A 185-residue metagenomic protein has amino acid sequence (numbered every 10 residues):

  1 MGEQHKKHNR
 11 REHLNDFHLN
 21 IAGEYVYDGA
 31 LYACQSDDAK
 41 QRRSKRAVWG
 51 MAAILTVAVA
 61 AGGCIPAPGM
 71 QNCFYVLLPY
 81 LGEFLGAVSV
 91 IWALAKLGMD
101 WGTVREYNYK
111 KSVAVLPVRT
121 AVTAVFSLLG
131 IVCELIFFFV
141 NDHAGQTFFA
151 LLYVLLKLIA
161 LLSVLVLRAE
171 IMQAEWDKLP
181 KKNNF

Functional and structural regions predicted by a protein language model:
M1-K40: N-terminal, intrinsically disordered, low-complexity segments that immediately precede the first transmembrane helix
R42-V48, C64-V88: Transmembrane alpha-helix entry/boundary detector in multi-pass membrane proteins
V48-A67, T123-E134: Canonical alpha-helical transmembrane segments of integral membrane proteins
N72-E83, H143-L156: Hydrophobic alpha-helical transmembrane segments
L85-V104, L165-M172: Membrane-water interface of transmembrane alpha-helices
F126-Y153: Alpha-helical transmembrane segments and their membrane-interface junctions in multi-pass membrane proteins
A150-R168: Alpha-helical membrane-embedded segments
L162-F185: Cytosolic juxtamembrane helix at the C-terminal end of the final transmembrane segment
